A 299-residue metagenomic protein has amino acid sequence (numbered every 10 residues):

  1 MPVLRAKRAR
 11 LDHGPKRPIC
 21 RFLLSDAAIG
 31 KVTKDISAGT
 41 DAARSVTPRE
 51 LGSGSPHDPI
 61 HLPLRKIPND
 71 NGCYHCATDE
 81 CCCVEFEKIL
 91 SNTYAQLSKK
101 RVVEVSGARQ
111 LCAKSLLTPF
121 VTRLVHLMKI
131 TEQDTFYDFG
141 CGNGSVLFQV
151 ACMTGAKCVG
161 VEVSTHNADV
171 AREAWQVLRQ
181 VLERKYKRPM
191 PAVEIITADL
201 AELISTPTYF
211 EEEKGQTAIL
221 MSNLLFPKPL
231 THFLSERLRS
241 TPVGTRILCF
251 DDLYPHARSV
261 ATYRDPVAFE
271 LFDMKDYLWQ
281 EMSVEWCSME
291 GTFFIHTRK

Functional and structural regions predicted by a protein language model:
D12-Q133: S-adenosyl-L-methionine
E132-G142: Conserved class I S-adenosyl-L-methionine
G144-F148: Glycine-rich SAM-binding Motif I of class I
K157-E162: Conserved SAM-binding motif I beta-strand of class I
V170-E212: S-adenosyl-L-methionine
K214-P229: A short SAM/SAH-binding and catalytic strip from SAM-dependent methyltransferases
F226-K299: C-terminal substrate-binding/active-site "lid" region of AdoMet-derived donor-dependent transferases
